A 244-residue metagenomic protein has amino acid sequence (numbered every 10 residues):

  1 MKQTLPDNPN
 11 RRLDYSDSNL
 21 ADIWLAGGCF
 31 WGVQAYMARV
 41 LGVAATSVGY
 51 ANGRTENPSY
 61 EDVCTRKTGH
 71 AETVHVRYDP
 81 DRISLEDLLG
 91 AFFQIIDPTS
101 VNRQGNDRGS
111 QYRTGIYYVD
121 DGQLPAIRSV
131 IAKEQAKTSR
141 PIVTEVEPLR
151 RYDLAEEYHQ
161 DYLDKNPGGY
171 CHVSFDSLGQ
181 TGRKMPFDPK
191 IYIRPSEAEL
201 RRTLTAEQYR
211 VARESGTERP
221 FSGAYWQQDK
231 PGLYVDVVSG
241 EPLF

Functional and structural regions predicted by a protein language model:
M1-F244: Flexible coil/turn and secondary-structure edge motifs
